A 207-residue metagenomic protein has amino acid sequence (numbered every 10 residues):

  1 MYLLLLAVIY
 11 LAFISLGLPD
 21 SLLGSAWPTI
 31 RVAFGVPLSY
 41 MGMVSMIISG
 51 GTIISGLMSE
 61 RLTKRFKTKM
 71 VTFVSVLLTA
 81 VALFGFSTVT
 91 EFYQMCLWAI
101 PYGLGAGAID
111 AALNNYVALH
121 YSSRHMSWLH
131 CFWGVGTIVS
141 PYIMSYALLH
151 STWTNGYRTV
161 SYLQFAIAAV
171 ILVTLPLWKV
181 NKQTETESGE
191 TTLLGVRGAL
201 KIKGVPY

Functional and structural regions predicted by a protein language model:
L4-I30, F34: Extracytoplasmic
V8-I9, E91-A99, Y207: Short hydrophobic/alpha-helical segments at membrane-entry points of transmembrane helices in Major Facilitator
S21, I48-L57, I138: Residue-level signature of mid-helix packing/kink "hotspots" within the transmembrane helices of 12-pass Major
W27, S59, G136-G156: Small-residue (Gly/Pro/Ala) motifs that create kinks and tight helix-helix packing interfaces
I53-Y93: Conserved MFS/SLC helix-loop-helix module at the cytosolic interface between two early adjacent transmembrane helices
W98-F132: Cytoplasmic helix-loop-helix junction between adjacent transmembrane helices in 12-TM secondary transporters
G156-P176: Symmetry-related core transmembrane helices of the 12-TM Major Facilitator Superfamily/SLC fold
W178-Y207: Juxtamembrane intracellular "pre-TM" segments in multi-pass secondary transporters
